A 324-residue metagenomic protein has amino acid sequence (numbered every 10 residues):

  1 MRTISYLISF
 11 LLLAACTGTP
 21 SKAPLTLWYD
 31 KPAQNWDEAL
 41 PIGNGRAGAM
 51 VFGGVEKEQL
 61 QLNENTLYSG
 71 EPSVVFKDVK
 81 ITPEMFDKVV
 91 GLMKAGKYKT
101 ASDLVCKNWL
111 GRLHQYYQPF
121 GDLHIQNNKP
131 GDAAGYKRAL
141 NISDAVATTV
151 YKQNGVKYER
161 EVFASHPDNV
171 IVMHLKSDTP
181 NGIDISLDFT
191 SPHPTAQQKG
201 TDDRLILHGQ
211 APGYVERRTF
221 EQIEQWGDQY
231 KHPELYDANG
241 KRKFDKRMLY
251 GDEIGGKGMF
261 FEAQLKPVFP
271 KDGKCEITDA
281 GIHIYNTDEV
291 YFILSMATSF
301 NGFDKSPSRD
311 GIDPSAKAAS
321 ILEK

Functional and structural regions predicted by a protein language model:
R2-S9: Sec-dependent signal peptide recognition, specifically the positively charged N-region followed immediately by
A14-A15: C-terminal motif of bacterial Sec signal peptides marking the signal peptidase cleavage site
P20-K324: Aromatic-residue-lined binding/catalytic grooves and analogous aromatic/hydrophobic interfacial grooves in multimeric
